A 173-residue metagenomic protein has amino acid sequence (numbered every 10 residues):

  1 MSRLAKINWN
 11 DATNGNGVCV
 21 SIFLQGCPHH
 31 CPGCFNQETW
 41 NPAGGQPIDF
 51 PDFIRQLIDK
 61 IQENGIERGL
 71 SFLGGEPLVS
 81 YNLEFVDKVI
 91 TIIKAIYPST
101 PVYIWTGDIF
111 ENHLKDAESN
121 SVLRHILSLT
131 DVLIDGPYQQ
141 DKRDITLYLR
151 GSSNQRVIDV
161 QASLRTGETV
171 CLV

Functional and structural regions predicted by a protein language model:
M1-F23, P28, N36-A43, T169-V170: N-terminal [4Fe-4S]-dependent radical SAM core
I7, H30, F50-D52: N-terminal, charge-rich interaction modules
N8, P137, Q161: Residues at the C-termini of beta-strands that transition into short coil/loop
N36-P51, G65-S80, S99-D116, L127-D141 (+1 more regions): Core AdoMet radical
F53-L57, F85-I93, V122-I126: A general structural detector for well-ordered alpha-helical segments in enzyme core domains, enriched
D59-G65: Phosphate/pyrophosphate-binding loops at sites that engage ATP/ADP/AMP, CoA/4′-phosphopantetheine, polyphosphate
F85-K94, R143-V173: P-loop/Walker A phosphate-binding loop and immediately adjacent motor/lid segment at beta-alpha junctions
